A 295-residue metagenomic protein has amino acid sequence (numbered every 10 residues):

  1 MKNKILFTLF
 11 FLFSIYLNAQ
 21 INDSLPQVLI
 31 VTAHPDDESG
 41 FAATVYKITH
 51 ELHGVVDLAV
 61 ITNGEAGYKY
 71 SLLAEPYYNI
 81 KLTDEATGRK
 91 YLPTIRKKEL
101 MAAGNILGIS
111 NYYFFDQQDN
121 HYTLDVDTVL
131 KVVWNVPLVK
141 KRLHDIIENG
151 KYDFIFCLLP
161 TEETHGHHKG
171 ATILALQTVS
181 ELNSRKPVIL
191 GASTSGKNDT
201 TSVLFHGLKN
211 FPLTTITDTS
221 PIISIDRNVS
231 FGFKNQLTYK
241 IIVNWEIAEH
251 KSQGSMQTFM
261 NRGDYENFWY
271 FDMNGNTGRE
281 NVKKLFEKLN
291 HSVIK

Functional and structural regions predicted by a protein language model:
K2-N3, Q20-V31, T128-V132, V136-K295: Metal-dependent de-N-acetylase/amidase catalytic core
K4-S14: Sec-dependent N-terminal signal peptides
I15-A19: Sec/Tat signal peptide C-region and signal peptidase I cleavage site
Q20-G150, Q177: Active-site rim/loop-helix segments in enzyme catalytic domains that contact anionic ligands
